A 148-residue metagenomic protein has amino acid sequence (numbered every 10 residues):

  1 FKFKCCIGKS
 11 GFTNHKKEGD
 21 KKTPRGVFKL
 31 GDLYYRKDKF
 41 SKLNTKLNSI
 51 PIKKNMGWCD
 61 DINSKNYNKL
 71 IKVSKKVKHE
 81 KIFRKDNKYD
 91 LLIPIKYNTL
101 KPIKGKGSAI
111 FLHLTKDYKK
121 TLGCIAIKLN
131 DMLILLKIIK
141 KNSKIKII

Functional and structural regions predicted by a protein language model:
F1-L122, N130-I148: Cell wall/extracellular polymer interaction/catalysis modules
I127: A conserved hydrophobic position in a structured secondary element of the catalytic/binding core that shapes
